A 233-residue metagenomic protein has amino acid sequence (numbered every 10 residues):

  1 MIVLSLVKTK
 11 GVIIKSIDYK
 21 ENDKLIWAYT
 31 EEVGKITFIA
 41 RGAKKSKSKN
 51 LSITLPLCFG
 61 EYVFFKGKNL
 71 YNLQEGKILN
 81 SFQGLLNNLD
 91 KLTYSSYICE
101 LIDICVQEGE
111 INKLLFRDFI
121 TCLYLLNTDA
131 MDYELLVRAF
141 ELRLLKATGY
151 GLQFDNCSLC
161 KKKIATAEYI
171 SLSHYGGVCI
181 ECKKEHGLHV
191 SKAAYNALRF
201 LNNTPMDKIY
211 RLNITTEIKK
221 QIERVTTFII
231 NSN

Functional and structural regions predicted by a protein language model:
I2-K24, Y29-N233: Non-catalytic alpha-helical scaffolds and adjoining flexible linkers that form interface surfaces for assembly
